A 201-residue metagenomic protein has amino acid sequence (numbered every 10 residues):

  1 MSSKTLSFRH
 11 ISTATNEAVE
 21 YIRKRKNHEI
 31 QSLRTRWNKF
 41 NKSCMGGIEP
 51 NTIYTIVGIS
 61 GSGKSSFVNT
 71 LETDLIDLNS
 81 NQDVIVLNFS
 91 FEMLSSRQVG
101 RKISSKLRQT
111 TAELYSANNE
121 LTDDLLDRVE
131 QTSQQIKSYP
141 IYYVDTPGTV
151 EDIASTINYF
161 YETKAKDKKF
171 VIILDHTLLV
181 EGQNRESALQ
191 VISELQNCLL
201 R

Functional and structural regions predicted by a protein language model:
M1-R25, S62: Short, small/acidic-rich helices and loops at N termini and domain boundaries of DNA replication/processing enzymes
T5, R9, N27, N119-E120 (+1 more regions): Charge-dense, low-complexity intrinsically disordered segments
T5, R9-A14, R108, A112-L114 (+3 more regions): C-terminal regions of RecA-like/P-loop NTPase motor modules
F8-T15, W37, S95-S96, L126-V129 (+1 more regions): Alpha-helix initiation and N-capping motif
N16-N27, L125-Q134: Intrinsically disordered, low-complexity boundary segments flanking structured domains
Y21-M93, D145-R201: P-loop NTPase motor core
S62-Q134: Conserved P-loop
R128-T149: Conserved P-loop NTPase mechanochemical-coupling segment
